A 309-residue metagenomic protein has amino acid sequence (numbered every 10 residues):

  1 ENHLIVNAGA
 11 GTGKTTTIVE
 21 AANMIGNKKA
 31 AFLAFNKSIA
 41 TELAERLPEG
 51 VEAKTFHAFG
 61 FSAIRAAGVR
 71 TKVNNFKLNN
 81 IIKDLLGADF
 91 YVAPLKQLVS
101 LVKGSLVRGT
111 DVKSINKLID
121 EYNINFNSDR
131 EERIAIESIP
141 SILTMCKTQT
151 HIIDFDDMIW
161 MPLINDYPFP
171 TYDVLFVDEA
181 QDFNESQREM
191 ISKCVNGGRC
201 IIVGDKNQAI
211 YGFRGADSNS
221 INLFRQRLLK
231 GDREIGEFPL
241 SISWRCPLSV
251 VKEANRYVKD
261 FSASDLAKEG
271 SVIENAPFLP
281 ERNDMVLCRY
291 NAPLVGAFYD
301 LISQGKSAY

Functional and structural regions predicted by a protein language model:
E1, N23-N27, P168-Y172, V195 (+1 more regions): Flexible, charged surface loops at secondary-structure boundaries
E1-T71, N255: P-loop NTPase Walker
E1-V6, T17, Y91-F176, E185-M190 (+2 more regions): Accessory N-terminal region flanking or inserted into the helicase ATPase core in nucleic-acid motor proteins
V6-I18, F35-S38, H57, V174-V177 (+3 more regions): Conserved helicase motor core of SF1/SF2 NTP-dependent helicases
M24, K28-K29, R199, G236 (+1 more regions): Residues at the starts of beta-strands that form the adenosine-phosphate
F32, G50-A53, I235-P239, A308: Conserved beta-strand scaffold positions in the cores of enzyme catalytic domains, especially in NTP/NDP-utilizing
K37-K103, I302-G305, Y309: Conserved P-loop NTPase-based nucleic-acid remodeling module centered on helicase motor cores
A67-T148, N222-R227, I235-F278, N283: Interdomain motor-coupling "hinge/lid" segment immediately C-terminal to the ATP-binding subdomain of NTP-driven enzymes
